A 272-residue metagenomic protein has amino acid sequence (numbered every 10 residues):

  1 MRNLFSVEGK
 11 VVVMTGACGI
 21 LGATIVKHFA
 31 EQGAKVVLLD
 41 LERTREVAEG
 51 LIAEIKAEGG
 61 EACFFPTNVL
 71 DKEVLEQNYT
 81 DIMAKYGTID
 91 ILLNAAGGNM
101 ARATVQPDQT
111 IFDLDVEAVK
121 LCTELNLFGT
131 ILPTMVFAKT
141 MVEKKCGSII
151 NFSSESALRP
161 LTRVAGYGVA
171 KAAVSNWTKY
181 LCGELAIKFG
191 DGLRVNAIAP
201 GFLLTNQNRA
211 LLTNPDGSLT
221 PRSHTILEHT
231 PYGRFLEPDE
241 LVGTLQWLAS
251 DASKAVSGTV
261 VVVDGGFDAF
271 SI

Functional and structural regions predicted by a protein language model:
R2-N3, R159, Y232, L245-Q246 (+1 more regions): Short C-terminal tail/terminal secondary-structure segment of NAD(P)H-dependent dehydrogenase/reductase domains
N3-V37: Canonical Rossmann dinucleotide-binding motif of NAD(H)/NADP(H)-dependent dehydrogenases/reductases, specifically
A34-E49: Conserved glycine-rich Rossmann-like NAD(P)H-binding loop of the short-chain dehydrogenase/reductase
Q77-A84, A103-E124: Active-site Tyr-X3-Lys motif and surrounding loop/helix of classical short-chain dehydrogenase/reductase
G98, F112-I131, C146, I150 (+2 more regions): Catalytic Tyr-X3-Lys loop
T134, A170, T178: Active-site helix of classical SDR
S154: Residue(s) in the substrate-gating loop at a strand-loop-helix junction that position the organic substrate next
F189, R194, V256-G258: Short, small/polar-rich loop/turn modules that mediate ligand/substrate recognition or access, typified
